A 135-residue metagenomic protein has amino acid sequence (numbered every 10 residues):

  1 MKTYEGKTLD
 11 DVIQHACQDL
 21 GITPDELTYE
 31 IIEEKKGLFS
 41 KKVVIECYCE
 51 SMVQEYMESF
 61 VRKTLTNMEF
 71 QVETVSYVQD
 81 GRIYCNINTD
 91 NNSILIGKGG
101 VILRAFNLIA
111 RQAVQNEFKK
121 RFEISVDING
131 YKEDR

Functional and structural regions predicted by a protein language model:
M1-R135: RNA-contacting regions in translation and RNA-metabolism proteins, encompassing KH/S1 modules where present
